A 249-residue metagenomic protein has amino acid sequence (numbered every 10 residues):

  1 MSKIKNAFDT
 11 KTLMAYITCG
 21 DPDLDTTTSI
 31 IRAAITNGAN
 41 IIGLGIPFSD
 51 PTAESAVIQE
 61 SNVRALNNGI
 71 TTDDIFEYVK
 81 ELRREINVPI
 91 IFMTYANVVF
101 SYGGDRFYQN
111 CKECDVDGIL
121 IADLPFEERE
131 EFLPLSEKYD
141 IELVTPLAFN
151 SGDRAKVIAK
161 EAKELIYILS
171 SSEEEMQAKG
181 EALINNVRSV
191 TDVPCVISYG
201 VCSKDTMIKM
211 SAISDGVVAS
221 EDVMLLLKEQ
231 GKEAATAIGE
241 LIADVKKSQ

Functional and structural regions predicted by a protein language model:
M1-I17, K80-R84: N-terminal amphipathic alpha-helix/helix-capping segment at the start of soluble metabolic enzymes
L13-I17, I42-L44, I90-T94, I119-I121 (+4 more regions): Hydrophobic faces of well-ordered beta-strands that scaffold small-molecule active sites in alpha/beta enzyme cores
A15, A34, G45, C111 (+3 more regions): Conserved, mostly hydrophobic/aromatic
L24-A34, N150-K160, I197, V201-V217: Catalytic cores of alpha/beta
N40-P51, V116-E128, Y167-M176, I213-K232: Glycine-rich phosphate-binding active-site loops on the catalytic face of alpha/beta enzymes
I41-I42, I46-F48, Q59-L124: Active-site beta->alpha loop and helix N-cap motifs at the rims of alpha/beta catalytic domains
E54-R64, D222-Q249: C-terminal helical cap(s) of enzyme catalytic domains, especially alpha/beta-barrels
I58, N68, K156-N186, L226-K228: Glycine/Thr-rich beta-alpha phosphate-binding loop at enzyme active sites
